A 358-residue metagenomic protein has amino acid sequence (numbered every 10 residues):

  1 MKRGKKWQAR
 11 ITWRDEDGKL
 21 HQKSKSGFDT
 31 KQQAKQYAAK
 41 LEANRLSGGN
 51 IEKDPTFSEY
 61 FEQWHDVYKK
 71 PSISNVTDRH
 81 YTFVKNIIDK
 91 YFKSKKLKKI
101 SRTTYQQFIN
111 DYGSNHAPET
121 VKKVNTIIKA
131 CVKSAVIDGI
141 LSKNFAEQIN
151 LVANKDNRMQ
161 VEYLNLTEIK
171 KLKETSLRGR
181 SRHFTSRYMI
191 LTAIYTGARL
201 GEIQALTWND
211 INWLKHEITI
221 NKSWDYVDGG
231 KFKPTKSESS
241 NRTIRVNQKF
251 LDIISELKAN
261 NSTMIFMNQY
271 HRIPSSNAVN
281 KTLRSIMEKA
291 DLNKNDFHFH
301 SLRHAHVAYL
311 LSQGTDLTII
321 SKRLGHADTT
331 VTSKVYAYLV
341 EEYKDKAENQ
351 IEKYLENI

Functional and structural regions predicted by a protein language model:
M1-D54, S237: Short, surface-exposed polybasic/aromatic micro-patch for ligand or macromolecular engagement
R10, L151, A205-E256: Conserved tyrosine-mediated DNA breakage-rejoining catalytic core shared by Y-recombinases
W13, K23, H65-F145, Q160 (+3 more regions): N-terminal core-binding DNA-recognition domain of tyrosine site-specific recombinases/integrases
K122, I137, L141-K143, Q148-L206 (+2 more regions): Basic, Lys/Arg- and aromatic-enriched nucleic-acid-binding interface segment
K155, Y163, W224, L251 (+1 more regions): Catalytic-site neighborhood detector that most strongly recognizes the C-terminal catalytic loop/helix of tyrosine
E174-S186, T196, I244, A259-M264 (+3 more regions): Short, basic (Lys/Arg/His-rich) helix/loop patches that form interaction surfaces in the mid-to-C-terminal regions
T175, G229-P234, Q313-T315, K334-I358: DNA/chromatin major-groove-contacting recognition/catalytic segments
D210-E217, T315-V335: Short, polar N-cap/turn motifs at the start of nucleic acid-interacting alpha helices
